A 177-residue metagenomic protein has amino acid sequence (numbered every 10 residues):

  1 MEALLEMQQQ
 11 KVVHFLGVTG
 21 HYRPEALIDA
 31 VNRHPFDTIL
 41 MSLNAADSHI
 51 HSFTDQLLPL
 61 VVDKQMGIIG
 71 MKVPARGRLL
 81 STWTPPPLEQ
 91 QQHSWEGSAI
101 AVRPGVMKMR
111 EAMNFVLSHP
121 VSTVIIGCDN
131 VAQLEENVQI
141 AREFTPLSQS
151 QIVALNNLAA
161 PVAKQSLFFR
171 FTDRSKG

Functional and structural regions predicted by a protein language model:
M1-A45, H49-S52, Q56, V62-I69: Glycine/proline-rich, positively charged, aromatic-decorated active-site loop/lid region on the catalytic face
N32-T38, T54-G177: Structured C-terminal cap/extension of enzyme domains
